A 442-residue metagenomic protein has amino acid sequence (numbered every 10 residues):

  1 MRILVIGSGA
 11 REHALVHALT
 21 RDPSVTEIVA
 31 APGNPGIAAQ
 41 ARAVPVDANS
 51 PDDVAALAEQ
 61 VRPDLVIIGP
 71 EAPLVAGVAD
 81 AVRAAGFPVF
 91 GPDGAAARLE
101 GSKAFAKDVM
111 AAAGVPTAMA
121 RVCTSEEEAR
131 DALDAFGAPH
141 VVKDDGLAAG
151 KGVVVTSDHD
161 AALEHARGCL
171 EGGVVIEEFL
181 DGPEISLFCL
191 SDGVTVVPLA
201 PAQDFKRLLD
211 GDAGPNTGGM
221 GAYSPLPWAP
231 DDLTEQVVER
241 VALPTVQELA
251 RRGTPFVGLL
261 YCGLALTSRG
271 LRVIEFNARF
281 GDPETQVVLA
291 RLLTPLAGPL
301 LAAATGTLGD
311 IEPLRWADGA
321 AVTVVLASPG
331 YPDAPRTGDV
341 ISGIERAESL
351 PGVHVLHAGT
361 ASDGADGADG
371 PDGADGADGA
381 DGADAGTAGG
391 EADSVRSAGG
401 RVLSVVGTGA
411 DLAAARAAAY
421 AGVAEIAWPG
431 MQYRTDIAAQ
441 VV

Functional and structural regions predicted by a protein language model:
M1-A95, G370, G376, T387: ATP-binding N-terminal substructure of ATP-dependent carboxylate-amine bond-forming enzymes
A43-N49, R121-S125, T156: Short acidic-hydrophobic, aromatic-tinged amphipathic segments that line or gate anion-handling sites
P92-G152: A conserved helix-loop-beta module that forms one wall/lid of the active-site cleft in ATP-utilizing catalytic domains
G152-T285: Internal nucleotide-binding/catalytic subdomain
V238-L260, N277-G352, L356-D366: Active-site "cap" helix and flanking loop/linker of ATP-utilizing ligase/carboxylase catalytic domains
D363-D384: Asp/Glu-rich intrinsically disordered low-complexity tracts
D366-G367, A385-V442: Generic C-terminus detector
